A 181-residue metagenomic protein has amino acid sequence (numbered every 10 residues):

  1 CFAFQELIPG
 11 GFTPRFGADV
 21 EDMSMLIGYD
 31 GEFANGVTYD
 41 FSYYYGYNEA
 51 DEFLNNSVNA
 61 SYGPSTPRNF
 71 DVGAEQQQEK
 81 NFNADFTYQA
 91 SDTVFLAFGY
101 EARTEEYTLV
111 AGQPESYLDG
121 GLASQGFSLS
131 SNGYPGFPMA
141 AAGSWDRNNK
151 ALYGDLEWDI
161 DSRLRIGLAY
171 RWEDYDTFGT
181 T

Functional and structural regions predicted by a protein language model:
C1-F2, E6-G10, L54: Periplasmic-side early beta-strands and strand-to-turn transitions of outer-membrane beta-barrels
P14-V20, S24-L26, E32-A34, Y45 (+1 more regions): Outer-membrane beta-barrel transmembrane domain signature of Gram-negative proteins, especially the mid-to-C-terminal
Y29, F178-G179: Short, surface-exposed helix-loop/turn micro-motifs enriched in polar/charged residues
N48-A50, E105-Y107, R171-T177: Sequence/structural signature of outer-membrane beta-barrel proteins
L164-Y175, T181: Transmembrane beta-strand segments that form the barrel wall of outer-membrane beta-barrel proteins
